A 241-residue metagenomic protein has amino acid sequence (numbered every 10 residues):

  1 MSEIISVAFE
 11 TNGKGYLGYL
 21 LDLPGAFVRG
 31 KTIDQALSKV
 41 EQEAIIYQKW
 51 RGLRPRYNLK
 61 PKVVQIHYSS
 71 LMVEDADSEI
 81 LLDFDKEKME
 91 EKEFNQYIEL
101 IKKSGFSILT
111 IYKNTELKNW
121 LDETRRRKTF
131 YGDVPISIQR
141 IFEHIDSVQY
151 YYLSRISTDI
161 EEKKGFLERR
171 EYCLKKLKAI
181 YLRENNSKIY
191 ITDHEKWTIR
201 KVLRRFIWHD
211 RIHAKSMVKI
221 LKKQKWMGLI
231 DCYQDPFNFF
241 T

Functional and structural regions predicted by a protein language model:
S2-I4, I45-F94: Short, charged, surface-exposed hinge/linker loops at domain edges that act as mobile lids or interdomain connectors
V7-G15, L23-R29, K39-R56, W120-L167 (+1 more regions): Short, contiguous alpha-helical
A36: The catalytic Nudix box helix
Y57-V64, L121-T124, S187-I189: Short secondary-structure junction/hinge motifs that connect adjacent elements
A76-K88, I101-R126, F142-Y151: A short mid-domain helix/strand-loop element embedded in enzyme catalytic domains that forms or borders the active-site
E87-T115, E161-Y190, W197-S216: Acidic/histidine-rich alpha-helical segments that form the ligand environment of transition-metal centers
